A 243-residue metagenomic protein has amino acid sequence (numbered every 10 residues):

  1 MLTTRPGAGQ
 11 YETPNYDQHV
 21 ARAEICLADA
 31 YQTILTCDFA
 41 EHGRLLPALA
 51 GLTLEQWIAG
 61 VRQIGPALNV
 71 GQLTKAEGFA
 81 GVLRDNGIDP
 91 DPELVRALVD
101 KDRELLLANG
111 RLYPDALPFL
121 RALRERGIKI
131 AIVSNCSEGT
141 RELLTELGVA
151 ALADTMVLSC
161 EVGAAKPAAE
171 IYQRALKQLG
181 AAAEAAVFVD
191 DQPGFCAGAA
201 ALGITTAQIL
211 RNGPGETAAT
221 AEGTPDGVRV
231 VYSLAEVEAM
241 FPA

Functional and structural regions predicted by a protein language model:
M1-A28, L117, R121-R124, V133 (+1 more regions): Asp-based, Mg2+/Mn2+-dependent phosphohydrolase catalytic module
L2-P118, E125-R126: N-terminal helical cap/lid subdomain that shapes the substrate entry/recognition surface in HAD-like hydrolases
I128-I130: Short beta-strand/loop segments at the ligand-binding rim of alpha/beta enzyme cores
